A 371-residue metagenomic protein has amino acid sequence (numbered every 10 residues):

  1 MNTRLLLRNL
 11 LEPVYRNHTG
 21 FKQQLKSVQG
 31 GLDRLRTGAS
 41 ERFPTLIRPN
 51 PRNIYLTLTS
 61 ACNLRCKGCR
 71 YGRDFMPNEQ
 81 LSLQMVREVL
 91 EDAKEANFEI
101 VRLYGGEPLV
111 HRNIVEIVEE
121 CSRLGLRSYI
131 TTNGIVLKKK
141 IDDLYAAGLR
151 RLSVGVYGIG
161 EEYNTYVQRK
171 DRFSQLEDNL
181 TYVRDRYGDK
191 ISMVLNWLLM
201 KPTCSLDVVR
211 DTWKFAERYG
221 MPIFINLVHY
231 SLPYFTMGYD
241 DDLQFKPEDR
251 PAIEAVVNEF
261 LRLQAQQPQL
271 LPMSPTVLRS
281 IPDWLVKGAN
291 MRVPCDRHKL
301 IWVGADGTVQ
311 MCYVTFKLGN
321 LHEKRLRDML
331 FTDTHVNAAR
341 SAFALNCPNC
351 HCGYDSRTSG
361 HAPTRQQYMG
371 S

Functional and structural regions predicted by a protein language model:
M1, L5-E12, D143-Q310, V314-N320: Radical SAM enzyme [4Fe-4S]-AdoMet core and its adjacent flexible, acidic and glycine-rich loops/tails across
T3-R151, L232, F245, I253 (+1 more regions): Conserved alpha-helical substructure of the radical SAM core
L5-V14, L35-A39, P44-L46, A289-C295 (+1 more regions): Flexible mid-to-C-terminal extensions adjoining Fe-S/redox cofactors in radical SAM and related proteins
P49, G188-S192, S341: Short helix-terminating capping/connector loops at secondary-structure junctions
R52-L56, L278-D283, L330-S341: Short, intrinsically disordered, charge-biased short linear motifs at domain edges
L58, C62-N63, S82, L176 (+5 more regions): Generic structural signal for small/hydrophobic residues in well-ordered secondary structure, especially within
A61, P108, I135, I159 (+3 more regions): Residue-level marker for beta-strand->alpha-helix junctions and adjacent short loops that shape enzyme
G68, G72-F75, I301, L318 (+1 more regions): Secreted/processed peptides and extracellular or luminal domains of membrane proteins
